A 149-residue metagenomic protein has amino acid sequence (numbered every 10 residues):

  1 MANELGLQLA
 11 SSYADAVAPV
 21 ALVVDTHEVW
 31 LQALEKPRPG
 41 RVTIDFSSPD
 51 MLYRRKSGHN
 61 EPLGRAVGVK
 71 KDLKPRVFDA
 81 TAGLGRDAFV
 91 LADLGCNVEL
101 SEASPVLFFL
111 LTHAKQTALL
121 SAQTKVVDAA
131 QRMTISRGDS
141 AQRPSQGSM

Functional and structural regions predicted by a protein language model:
M1-R76, D93: S-adenosyl-L-methionine
Q8, N97, R132-T134: Conserved beta-strand segments of alpha/beta enzyme cores
L22, F78, E99-S101, S136: Hydrophobic/aromatic beta-strand patches that form the interior of the parallel beta-sheet core in alpha/beta enzyme
D72-G83, E99: Conserved class I S-adenosyl-L-methionine
L84-C96: Conserved SAM-binding loop of SAM-dependent methyltransferases across substrates and taxa, primarily the Class I
S101-M149: S-adenosyl-L-methionine
